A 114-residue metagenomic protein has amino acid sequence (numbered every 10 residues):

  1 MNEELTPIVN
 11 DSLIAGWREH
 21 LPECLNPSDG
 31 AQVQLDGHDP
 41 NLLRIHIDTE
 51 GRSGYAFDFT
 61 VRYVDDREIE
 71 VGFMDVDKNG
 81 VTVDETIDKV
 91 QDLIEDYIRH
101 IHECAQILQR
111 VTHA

Functional and structural regions predicted by a protein language model:
M1-D48: Negatively charged, low-complexity tracts enriched in Asp/Glu with abundant Ser/Thr
E3-I8, G16-R18, R44, F73-G80 (+2 more regions): A near-ubiquitous, low-amplitude feature marking generic local secondary-structure context
D29-A31, N41-L43, R67-E70, E103-I107: Generic structural motif recognizing short loop/turn segments at the entrances and edges of beta-strands
I45, G54-F57, D65, Q106-A114: Contiguous hydrophobic segments
G51-D88: Intrinsically disordered, low-complexity regulatory segments enriched in Ser/Thr/Pro and charged residues
V76-A114: Mixed-charge, Lys/Arg-enriched low-complexity segments
